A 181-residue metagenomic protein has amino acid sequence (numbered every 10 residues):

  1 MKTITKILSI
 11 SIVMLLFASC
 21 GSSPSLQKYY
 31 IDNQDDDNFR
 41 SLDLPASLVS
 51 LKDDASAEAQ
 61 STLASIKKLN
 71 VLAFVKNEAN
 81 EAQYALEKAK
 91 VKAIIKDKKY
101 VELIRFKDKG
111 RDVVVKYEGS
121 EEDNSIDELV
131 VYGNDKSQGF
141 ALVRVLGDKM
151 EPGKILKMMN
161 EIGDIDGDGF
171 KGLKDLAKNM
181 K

Functional and structural regions predicted by a protein language model:
M1-L8: Bacterial N-terminal signal peptides that target proteins for export
L16-S19: C-terminal motif of bacterial Sec signal peptides marking the signal peptidase cleavage site
G21-P24: Bacterial signal peptide processing site
Q27-A93: Early exported N-terminus immediately downstream of N-terminal targeting peptides
E78-E81, L86-D112, A177-M180: Function-determining sites in protein domains
I94-D148: Surface-exposed, polar helix/loop patches in the mature regions of secreted/periplasmic/lumenal proteins that form
K149-K181: C-terminal partner/receptor-binding element of secreted or periplasmic proteins
